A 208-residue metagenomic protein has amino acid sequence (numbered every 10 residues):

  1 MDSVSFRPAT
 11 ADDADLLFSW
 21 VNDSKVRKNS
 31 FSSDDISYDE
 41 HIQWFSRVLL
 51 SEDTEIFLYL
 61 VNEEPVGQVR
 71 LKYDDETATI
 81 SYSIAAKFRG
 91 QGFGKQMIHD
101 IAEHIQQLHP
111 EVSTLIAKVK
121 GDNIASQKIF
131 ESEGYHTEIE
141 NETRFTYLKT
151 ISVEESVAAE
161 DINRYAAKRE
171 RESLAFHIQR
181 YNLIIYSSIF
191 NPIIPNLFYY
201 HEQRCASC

Functional and structural regions predicted by a protein language model:
M1-L16, W20-V21, L60-Y181: Acyl-donor (CoA/ACP) binding surface of acyl/acetyltransferases
L17-N22, H41, F45: Hydrophobic alpha-helical core bundles mediating ligand binding, dimerization, or RNAP-core interactions
K25-Q43: Conserved GNAT-fold acetyl-CoA-binding loop/helix
S46-L58: A short helix-loop-beta-strand connector motif used in the catalytic cores of GNAT acetyltransferases and, in some
S173, S187-S188, S207: Serine residues within intrinsically disordered or low-complexity segments
Q179, I184, S188-I189: Compositionally biased, low-complexity intrinsically disordered regions
P192-N196, Q203: N-terminal, intrinsically disordered charge-dense segments
H201-S207: Short, intrinsically disordered C-terminal tails of secreted or membrane-associated proteins
